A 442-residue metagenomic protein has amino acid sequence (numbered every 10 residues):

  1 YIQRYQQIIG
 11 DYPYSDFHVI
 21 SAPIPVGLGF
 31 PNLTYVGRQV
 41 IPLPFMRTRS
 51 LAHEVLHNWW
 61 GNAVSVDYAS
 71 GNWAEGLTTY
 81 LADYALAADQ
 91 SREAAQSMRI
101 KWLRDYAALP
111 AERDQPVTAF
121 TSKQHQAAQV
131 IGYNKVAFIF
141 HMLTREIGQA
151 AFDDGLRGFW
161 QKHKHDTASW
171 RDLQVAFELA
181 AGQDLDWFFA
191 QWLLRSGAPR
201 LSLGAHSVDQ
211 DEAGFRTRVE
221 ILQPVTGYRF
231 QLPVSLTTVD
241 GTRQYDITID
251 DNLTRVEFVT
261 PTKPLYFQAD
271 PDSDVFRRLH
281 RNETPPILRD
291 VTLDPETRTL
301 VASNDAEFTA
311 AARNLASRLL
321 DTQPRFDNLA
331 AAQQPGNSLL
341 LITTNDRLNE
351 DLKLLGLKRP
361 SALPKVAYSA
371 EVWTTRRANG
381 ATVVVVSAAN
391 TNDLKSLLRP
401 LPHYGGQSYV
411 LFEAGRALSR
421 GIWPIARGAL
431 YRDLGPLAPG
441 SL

Functional and structural regions predicted by a protein language model:
Y1-E220: Hydrophobic alpha-helical and helix-loop surface patches within well-folded domains that function as non-catalytic
D16-V19, L33, S70, Y266 (+3 more regions): Beta-sheet entry/capping signal
I41, A85, V208, P224-T226 (+6 more regions): Short, glycine-/Ser/Thr-/acidic-enriched flexible segments
R47, F230-L232, R278-H280, E350-L354 (+1 more regions): Short conserved micro-motifs at the rims of enzyme active sites and ligand-binding pockets
L185-D186, P199-D270: Beta-strand-rich binding/interaction modules
D270-T284: Short acidic/polar inter-strand loop motif in beta-rich domains
P285-L442: Solvent-exposed alpha-helical segments and adjacent loops that form catalytic or protein-interaction surfaces
